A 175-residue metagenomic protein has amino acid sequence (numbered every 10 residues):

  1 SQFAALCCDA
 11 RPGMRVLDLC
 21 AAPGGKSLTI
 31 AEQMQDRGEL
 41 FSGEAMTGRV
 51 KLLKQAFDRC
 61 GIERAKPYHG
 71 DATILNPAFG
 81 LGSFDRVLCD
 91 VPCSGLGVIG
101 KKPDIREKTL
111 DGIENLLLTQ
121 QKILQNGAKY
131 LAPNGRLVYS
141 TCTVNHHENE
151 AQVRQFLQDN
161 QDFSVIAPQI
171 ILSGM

Functional and structural regions predicted by a protein language model:
S1-M175: S-adenosylmethionine
